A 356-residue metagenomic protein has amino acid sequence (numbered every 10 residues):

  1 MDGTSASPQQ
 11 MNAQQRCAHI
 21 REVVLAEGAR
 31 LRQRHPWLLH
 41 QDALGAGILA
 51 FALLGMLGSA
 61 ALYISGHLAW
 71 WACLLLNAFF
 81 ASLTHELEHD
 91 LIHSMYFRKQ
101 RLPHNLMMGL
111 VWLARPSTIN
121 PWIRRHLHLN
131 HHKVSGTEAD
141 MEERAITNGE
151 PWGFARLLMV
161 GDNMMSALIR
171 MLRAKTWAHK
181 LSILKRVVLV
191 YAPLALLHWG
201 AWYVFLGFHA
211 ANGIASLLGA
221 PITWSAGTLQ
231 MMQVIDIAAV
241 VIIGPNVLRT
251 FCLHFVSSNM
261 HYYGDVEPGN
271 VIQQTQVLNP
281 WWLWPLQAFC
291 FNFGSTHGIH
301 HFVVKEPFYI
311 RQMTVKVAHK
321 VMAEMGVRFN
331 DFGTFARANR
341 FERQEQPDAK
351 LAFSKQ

Functional and structural regions predicted by a protein language model:
D2-H67: Topogenic membrane-insertion module of multi-pass membrane proteins
L57-L62, W71-F79, E138-A288, L351-Q356: Hydrophobic transmembrane alpha-helical segments that form the core helix bundle of multi-pass membrane enzymes
G66-W70, R98-L106, V234: Membrane-helix interface segments
N77-E88, H104, A114-R125, R249-V256: Hydrophobic alpha-helical membrane-embedded segments
T84-S94, R124-G136, F255-D265, F293-P307: Histidine-centered catalytic micro-motifs
L91-L172: Intramembrane catalytic core of multi-pass membrane enzymes that act on lipidic substrates
G109-R115, Q274-F291, V327-N330: Cytosolic juxtamembrane regulatory segments of multi-pass membrane proteins
I146, L157, L168-H179, K185 (+2 more regions): A membrane-cytosol interface segment of integral membrane proteins
